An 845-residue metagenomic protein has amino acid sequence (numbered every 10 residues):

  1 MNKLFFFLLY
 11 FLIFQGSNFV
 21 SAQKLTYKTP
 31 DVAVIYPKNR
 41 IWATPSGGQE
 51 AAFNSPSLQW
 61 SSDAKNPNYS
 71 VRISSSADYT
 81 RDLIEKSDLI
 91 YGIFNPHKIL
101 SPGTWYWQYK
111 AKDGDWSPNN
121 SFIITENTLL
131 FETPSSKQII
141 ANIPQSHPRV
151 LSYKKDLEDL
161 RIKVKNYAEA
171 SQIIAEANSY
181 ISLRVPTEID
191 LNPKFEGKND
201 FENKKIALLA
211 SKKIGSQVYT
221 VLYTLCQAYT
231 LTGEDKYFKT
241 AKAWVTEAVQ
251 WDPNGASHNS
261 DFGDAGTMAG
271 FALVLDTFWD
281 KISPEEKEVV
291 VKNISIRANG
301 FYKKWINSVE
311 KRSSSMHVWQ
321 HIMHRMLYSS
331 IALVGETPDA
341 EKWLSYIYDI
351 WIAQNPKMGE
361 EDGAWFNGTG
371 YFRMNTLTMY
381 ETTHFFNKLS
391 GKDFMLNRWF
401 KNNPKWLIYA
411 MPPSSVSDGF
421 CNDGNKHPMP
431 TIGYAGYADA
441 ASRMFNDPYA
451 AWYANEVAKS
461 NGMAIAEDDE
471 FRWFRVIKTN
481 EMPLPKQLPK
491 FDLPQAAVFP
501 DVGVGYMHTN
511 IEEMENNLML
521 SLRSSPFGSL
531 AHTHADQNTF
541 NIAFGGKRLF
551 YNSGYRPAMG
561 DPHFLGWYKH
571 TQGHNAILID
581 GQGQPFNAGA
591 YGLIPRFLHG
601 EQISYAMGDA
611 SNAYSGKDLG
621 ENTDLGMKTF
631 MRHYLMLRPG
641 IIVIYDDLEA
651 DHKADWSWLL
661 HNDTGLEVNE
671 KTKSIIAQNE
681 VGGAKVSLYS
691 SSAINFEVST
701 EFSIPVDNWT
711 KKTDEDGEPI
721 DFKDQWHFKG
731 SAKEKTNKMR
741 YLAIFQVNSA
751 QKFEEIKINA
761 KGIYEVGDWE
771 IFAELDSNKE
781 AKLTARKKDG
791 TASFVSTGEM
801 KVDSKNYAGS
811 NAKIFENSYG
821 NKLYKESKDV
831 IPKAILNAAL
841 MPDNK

Functional and structural regions predicted by a protein language model:
M1-K24, A812-I814: Bacterial Sec-dependent N-terminal signal peptides
K24-D63: Pro/Thr/Ser/Gly-rich low-complexity, intrinsically disordered linker/stalk tracts
L25-N39, I123-S152, N669: Low-complexity, Pro/Ser/Thr- and charge-rich linker/hinge segments at domain boundaries
S70-P102: Recognizes extended acidic, P/S/T-rich segments that occur within or adjacent to Ig-like beta-sandwich modules
R149, V164, S171-I174, N203-S417: Aromatic-lined, polymer-binding surfaces characteristic of secreted/periplasmic polysaccharide-degrading enzymes
L333, Y371-L549, E734-R740, I756-N844: Carbohydrate-active enzyme catalytic cores, enriched for enzymes that act on polyanionic acidic polysaccharides
R556-K845: CBM-like, beta-strand-rich accessory domains located in the C-terminal region of large, secreted polysaccharide-active
